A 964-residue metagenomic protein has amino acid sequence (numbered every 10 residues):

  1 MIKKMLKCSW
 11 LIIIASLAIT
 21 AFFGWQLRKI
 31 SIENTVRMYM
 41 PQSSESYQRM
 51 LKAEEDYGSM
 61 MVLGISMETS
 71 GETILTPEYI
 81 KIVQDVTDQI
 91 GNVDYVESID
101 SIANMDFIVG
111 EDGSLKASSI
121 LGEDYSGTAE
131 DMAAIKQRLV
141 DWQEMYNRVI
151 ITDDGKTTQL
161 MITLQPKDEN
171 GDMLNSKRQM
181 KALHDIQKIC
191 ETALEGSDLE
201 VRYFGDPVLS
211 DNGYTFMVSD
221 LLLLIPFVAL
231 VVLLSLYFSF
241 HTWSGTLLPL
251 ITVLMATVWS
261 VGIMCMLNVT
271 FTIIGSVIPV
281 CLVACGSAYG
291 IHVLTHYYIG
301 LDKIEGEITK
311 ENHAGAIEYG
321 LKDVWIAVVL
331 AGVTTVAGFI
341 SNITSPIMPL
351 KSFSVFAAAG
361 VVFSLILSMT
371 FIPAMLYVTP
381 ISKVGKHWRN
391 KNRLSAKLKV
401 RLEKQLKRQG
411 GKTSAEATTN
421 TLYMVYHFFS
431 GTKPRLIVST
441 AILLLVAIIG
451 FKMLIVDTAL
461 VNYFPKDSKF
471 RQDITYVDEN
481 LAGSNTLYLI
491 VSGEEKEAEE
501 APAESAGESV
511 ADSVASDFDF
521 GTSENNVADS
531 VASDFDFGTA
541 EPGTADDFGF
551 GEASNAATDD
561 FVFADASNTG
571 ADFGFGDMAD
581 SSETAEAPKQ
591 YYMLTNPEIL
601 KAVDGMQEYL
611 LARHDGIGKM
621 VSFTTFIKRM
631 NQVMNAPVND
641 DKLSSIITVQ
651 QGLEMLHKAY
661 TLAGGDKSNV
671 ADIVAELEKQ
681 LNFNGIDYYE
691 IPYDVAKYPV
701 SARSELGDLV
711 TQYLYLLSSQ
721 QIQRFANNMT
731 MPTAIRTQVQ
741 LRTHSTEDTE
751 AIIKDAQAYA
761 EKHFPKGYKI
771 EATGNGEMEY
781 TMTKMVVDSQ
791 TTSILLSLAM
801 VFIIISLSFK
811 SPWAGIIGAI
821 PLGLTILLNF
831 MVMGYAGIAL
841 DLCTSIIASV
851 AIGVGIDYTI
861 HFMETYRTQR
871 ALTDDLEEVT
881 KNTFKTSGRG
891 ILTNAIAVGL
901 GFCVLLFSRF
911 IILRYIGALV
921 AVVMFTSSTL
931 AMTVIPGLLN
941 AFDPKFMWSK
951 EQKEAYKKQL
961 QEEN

Functional and structural regions predicted by a protein language model:
M1-N34, P373-A374, V378, S382-L460 (+4 more regions): Signature of alpha-helical transmembrane segments and their immediate interfacial
K3-S9, V218-F271, T344-M348, T792-G837 (+1 more regions): Interfacial segments of transmembrane alpha-helices in multi-pass membrane proteins
S43, Q48, N92-P166, M173 (+8 more regions): Extracytoplasmic
L51, E55, K81, S126-W243 (+3 more regions): Extracytoplasmic
L221, L250, Y289, D302-S345 (+4 more regions): Pore- and gate-forming transmembrane helices of large, multi-pass membrane proteins
S235, V329-I372, F802-S806, L828-A839 (+4 more regions): Hydrophobic, glycine/alanine-rich multi-pass transmembrane helices and their short helix-loop junctions in large
G245-V293, P812-E864, C903, L930-V934 (+2 more regions): Hydrophobic transmembrane alpha-helices and their membrane-interface caps in long multi-pass transport proteins
T418, L422-E654: Juxtamembrane segments of multi-pass membrane proteins
